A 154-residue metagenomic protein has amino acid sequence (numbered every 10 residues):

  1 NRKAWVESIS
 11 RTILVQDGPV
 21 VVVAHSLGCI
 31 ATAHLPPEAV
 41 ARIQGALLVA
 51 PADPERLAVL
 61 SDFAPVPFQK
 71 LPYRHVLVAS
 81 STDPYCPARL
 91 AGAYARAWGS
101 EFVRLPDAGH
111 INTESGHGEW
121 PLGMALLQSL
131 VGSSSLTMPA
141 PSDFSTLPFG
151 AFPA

Functional and structural regions predicted by a protein language model:
N1-G18: Active-site catalytic motif of lipid deacylating hydrolases and related acyltransferases
V21-V23, A46: Conserved alpha/beta-hydrolase fold motif
V23-T32: Gly/Ala-rich beta-loop-alpha elbow adjacent to hydrolase catalytic centers
A41-R56: A conserved short beta-strand
P54-R56, S81-C86: Acidic catalytic loop of the alpha/beta-hydrolase fold
S61, P87-A95: Short alpha-helix in the alpha/beta-hydrolase fold that links the catalytic acid
L71-P72, V76-A79, D83: Short beta-strand/loop motif that positions the catalytic acidic residue of the alpha/beta-hydrolase fold
A108-W120: Catalytic histidine-centered segment of alpha/beta-hydrolase-like enzymes
